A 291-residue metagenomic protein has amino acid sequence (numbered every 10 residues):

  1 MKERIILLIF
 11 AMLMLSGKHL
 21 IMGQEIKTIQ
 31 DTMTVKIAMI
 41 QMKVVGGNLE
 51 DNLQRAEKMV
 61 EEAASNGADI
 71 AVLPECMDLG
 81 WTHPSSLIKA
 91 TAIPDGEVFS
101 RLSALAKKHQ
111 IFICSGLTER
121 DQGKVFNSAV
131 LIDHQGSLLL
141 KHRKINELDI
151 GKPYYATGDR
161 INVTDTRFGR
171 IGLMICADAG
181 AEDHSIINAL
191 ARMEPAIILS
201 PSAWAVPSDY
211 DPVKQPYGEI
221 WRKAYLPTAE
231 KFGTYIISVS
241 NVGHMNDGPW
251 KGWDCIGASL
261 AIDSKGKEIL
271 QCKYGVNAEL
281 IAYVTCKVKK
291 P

Functional and structural regions predicted by a protein language model:
M1-E25: Bacterial Sec-dependent N-terminal signal peptides
Q30-K43: Short beta-strand segments enriched in small/hydrophobic residues
K36, C114, S128, R160 (+2 more regions): Conserved beta-strand and immediately adjacent loop positions that scaffold enzyme active sites
I37, L131-L139, S259-L270: Short, glycine-anchored, charge-dense loop/turn motifs used at functional sites
L49, Q54, K58-H134, L139-K141 (+1 more regions): Cys-nucleophile CN-hydrolase/nitrilase-fold catalytic domain and related Cys-dependent amidase chemistry that acts on
L79, S86, V130, H142-L148 (+2 more regions): Short beta->alpha transition motifs characteristic of CBS
P94, R120-S202, V206-Y225, N277-K290: Active-site catalytic loop in hydrolytic enzyme cores
P94-I113, G180-E279: CN hydrolase (nitrilase-like) catalytic-core segments centered on the catalytic cysteine and neighboring Lys/Glu
